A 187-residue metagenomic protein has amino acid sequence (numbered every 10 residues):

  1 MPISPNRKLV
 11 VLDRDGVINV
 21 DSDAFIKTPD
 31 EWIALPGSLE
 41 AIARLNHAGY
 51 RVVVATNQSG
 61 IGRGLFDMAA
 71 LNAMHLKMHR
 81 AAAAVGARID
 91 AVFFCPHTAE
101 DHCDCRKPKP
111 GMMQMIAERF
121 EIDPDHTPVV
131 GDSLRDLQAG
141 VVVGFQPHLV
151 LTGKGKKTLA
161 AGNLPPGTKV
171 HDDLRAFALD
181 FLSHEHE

Functional and structural regions predicted by a protein language model:
P2-V53: Active-site neighborhood of HAD-like aspartate-dependent phosphohydrolases
P29-I33, F66-A73, K107-P108: Alpha-helix N-cap and loop-to-helix initiation/capping positions
S38, I42-H75, R88-D101, G140: Substrate-recognition element of Asp-dependent hydrolases with the DxDx(T/V) motif
M78-A83, A117: Conserved hydrophobic residues forming the short capping helix/wall of the S-adenosyl-L-methionine
D104-L137: Conserved Lys-Pro-Asp/Glu-containing loop-to-beta segment of HAD-superfamily phosphomonoesterases, centered on
V129-K169: Acidic, Mg2+-coordinating phosphoryl-transfer loop and its flanking beta/alpha structural elements, shared across
K169-A176: Short acidic-hydrophobic, aromatic-tinged amphipathic segments that line or gate anion-handling sites
